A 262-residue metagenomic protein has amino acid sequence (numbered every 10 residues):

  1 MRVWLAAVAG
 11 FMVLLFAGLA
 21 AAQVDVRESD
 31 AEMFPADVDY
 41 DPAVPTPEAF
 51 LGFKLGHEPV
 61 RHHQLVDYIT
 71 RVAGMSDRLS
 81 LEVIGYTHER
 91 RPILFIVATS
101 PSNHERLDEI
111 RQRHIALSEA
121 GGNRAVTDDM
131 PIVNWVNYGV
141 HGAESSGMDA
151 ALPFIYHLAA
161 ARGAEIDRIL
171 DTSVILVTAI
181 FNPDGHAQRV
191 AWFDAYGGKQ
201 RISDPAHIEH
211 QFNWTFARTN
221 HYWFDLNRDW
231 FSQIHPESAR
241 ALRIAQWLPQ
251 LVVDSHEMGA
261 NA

Functional and structural regions predicted by a protein language model:
M1-M12: Bacterial N-terminal signal peptides that target proteins for export
Q23-V60: N-terminal pre-domain segments of enzymes
V24-D39, L94-S100, I110-I115, G121-P131 (+5 more regions): Surface-exposed loop and adjacent secondary-structure segments within mature catalytic domains
L51-P59, N137-E144, N227-F231: Second-shell loop/turn segments in exported
V60-S102: A non-catalytic alpha/beta surface segment that caps or lines the substrate-entry region of metallo-dependent hydrolase
R61, R90, G139, V177 (+2 more regions): Divalent metal-coordination and catalytic microenvironments
T70, G74-D77, Y156-G163, F231 (+1 more regions): Sec-exported extracytoplasmic/periplasmic mature domains
